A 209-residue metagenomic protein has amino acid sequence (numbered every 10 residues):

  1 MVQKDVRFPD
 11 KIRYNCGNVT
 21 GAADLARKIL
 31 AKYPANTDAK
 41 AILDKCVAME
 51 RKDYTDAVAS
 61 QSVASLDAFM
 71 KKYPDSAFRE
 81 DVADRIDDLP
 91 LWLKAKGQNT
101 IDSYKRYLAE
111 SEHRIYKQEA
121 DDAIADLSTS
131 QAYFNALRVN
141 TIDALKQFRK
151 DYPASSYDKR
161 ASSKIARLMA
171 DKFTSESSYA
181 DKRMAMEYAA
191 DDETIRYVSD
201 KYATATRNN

Functional and structural regions predicted by a protein language model:
M1-I12, L43-D56, A83-K94, D121-N135 (+2 more regions): Short domain-boundary/entry signatures in modular proteins, especially in secreted/extracellular architectures
M1-Q3, D24, K28, D81: Cysteine endopeptidase catalytic domains of the caspase/legumain-like
N18-G21, T55-A59, K96-G97: Structural signature of tandem alpha-helical TPR/SEL1-like repeats, specifically the intra-repeat loop/turn
V19, Y104, Y179-K182: TPR-repeat structural position
L30-L43, M70-A83, L108-A123, R149-R160 (+1 more regions): Short solvent-exposed coil/turn linkers within tandem alpha-helical repeat scaffolds
